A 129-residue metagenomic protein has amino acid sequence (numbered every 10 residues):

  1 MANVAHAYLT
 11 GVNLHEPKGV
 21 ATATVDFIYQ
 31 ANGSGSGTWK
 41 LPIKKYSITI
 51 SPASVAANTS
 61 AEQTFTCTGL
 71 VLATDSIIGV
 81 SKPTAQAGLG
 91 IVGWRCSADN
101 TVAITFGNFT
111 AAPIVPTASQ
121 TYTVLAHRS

Functional and structural regions predicted by a protein language model:
A2-Y46, I50-T123, H127-S129: Extracellular repetitive beta-rich solenoid segments
